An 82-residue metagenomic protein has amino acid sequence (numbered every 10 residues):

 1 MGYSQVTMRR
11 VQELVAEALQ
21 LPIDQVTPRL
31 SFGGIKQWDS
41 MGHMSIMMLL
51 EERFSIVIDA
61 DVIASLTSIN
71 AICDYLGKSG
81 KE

Functional and structural regions predicted by a protein language model:
G2-M48, E52-E82: Phosphopantetheine-dependent thiolation modules in NRPS/PKS and related acyl-activating systems
